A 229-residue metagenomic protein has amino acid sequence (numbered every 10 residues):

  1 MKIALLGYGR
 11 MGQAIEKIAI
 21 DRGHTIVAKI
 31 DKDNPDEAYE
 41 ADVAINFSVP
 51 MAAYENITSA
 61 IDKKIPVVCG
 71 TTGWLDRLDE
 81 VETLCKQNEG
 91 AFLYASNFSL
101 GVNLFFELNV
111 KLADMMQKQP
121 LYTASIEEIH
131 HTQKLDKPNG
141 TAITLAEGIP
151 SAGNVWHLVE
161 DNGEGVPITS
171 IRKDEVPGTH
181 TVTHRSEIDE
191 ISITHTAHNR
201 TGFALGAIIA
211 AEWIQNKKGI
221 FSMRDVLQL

Functional and structural regions predicted by a protein language model:
K2, R10-D36, K118-L229: C-terminal substrate-binding/catalytic lobe of Rossmann-fold NAD(P)-dependent oxidoreductases
V27, V68, A91-L93: Structural detector of well-ordered beta-strand residues that form the stable sheet scaffold of enzyme domains
K32, T72-W74, N97-F98, I129-H131: Short, ordered loop/turn segments at secondary-structure junctions
E40-D62, G73-L78: Beta-loop-alpha module in the N-terminal Rossmann-like domain of NAD(P)-dependent dehydrogenases, especially those
T58, T71-F92, L100-D114: Rossmann-fold NAD(P)-binding glycine/threonine-rich loop
K63-P66, N88-G90: A short helix->loop->beta-strand "cap" motif at the edges of active sites that frequently abuts
